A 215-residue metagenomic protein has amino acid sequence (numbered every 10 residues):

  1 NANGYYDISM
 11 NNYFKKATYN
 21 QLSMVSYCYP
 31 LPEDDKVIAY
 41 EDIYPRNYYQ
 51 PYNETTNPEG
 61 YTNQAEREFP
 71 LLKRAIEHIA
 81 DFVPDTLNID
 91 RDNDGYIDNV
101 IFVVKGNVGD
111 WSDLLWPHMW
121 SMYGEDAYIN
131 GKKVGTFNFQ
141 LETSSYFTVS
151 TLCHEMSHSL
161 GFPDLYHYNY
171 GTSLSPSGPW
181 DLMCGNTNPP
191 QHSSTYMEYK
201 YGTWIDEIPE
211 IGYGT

Functional and structural regions predicted by a protein language model:
N3-N130: Active-site-proximal segments of metallohydrolase catalytic domains
N99, K105-T215: Extracellular hydrolytic enzyme modules, especially secreted metalloproteases of the metzincin/thermolysin-like class
